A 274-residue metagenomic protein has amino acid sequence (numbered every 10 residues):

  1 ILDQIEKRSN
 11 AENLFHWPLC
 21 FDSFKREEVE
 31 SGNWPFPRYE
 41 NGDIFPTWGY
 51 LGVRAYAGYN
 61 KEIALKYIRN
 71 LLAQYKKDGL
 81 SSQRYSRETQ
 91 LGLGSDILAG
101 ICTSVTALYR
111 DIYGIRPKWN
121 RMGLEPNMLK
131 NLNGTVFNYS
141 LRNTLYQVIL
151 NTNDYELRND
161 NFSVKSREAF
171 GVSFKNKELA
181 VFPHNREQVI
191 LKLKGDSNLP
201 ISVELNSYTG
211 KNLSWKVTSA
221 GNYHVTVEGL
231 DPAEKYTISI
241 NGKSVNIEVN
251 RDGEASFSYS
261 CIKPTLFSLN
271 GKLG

Functional and structural regions predicted by a protein language model:
I1-S31: Extended ligand-binding clefts on enzyme/binding-domain cores
K7-R8, R38, L51-N246, N250 (+1 more regions): Non-catalytic C-terminal accessory modules of carbohydrate-active enzymes
E12-H16, I44-G49, N153: Generic helix N-cap/helix-start motif at coil->alpha-helix transitions
F21-S23, E30-G42, T89-L93: Active-site-adjacent structural elements in folded domains
D22-N33, Y75-R84: Active-site-adjacent bridging/hinge elements
G253-F257: Short strand-edge motifs at loop-to-beta-strand transitions and within beta-strands of extracellular beta-rich domains
I262-G274: Surface-exposed interaction regions enriched in Ser/Thr/Asp/Glu that occur as long low-complexity tracts or repetitive
